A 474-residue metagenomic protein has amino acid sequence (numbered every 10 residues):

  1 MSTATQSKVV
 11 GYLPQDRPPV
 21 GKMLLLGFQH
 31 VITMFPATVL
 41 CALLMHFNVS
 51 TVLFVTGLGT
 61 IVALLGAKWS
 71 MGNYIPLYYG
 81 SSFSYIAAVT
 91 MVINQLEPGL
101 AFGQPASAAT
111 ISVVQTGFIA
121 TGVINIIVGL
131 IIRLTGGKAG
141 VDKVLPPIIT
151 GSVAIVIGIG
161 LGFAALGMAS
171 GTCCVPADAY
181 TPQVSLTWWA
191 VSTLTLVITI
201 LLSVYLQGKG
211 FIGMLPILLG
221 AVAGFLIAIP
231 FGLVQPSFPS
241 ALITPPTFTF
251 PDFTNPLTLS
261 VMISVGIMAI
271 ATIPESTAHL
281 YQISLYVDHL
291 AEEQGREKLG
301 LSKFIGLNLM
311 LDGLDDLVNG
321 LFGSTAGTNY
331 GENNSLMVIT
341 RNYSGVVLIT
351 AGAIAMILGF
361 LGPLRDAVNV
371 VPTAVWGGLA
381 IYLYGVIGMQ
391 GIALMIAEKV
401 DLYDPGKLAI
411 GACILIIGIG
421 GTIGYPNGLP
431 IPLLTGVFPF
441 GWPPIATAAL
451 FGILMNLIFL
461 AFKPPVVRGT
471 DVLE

Functional and structural regions predicted by a protein language model:
M1-L25, V175, A179, F238-T249 (+2 more regions): Intrinsically disordered, low-complexity non-transmembrane regions of multi-pass membrane transporters
M1-L77, S84-A108: N-terminal signal-anchor module of multipass membrane proteins
S2-L13, R17, L201-L202, P216-I267 (+2 more regions): Hydrophobic transmembrane alpha-helices of multi-pass solute/ion transporters
L13-P14, V20, L43-G72, I267-G345: Membrane-embedded helical hairpins/re-entrant loop segments and their flanking transmembrane helices within multi-pass
G21-A37, V184-T199, L215-P216, I229-L233 (+1 more regions): Hydrophobic, membrane-embedded alpha-helices of multi-pass small-molecule transporters
F47-L53, M71-Y85, D142-I149, G213-L218 (+3 more regions): Short, non-helical or kinked segments that cap or interrupt transmembrane helices
V92-N94, N333-L348, I354-L358: Interfacial segments of multi-pass membrane proteins
A109-P236, T350-G469: Membrane-embedded alpha-helical modules
